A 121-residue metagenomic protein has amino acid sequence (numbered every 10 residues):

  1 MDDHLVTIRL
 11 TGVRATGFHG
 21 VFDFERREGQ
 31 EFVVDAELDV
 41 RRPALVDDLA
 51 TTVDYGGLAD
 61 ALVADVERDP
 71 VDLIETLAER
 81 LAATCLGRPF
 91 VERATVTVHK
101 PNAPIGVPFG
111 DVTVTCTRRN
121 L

Functional and structural regions predicted by a protein language model:
M1-L121: N-terminal, polar/charged subdomain of small-to-medium soluble alpha/beta proteins
